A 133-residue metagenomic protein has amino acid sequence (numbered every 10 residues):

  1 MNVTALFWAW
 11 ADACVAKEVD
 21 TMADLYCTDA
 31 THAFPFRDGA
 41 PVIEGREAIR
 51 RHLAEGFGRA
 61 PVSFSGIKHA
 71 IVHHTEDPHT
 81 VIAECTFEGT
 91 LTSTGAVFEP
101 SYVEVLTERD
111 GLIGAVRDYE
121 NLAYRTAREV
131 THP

Functional and structural regions predicted by a protein language model:
M1-T28, V130-P133: Short, low-complexity N-terminal intrinsically disordered segments enriched in polar/charged residues
A5, F64-S65, V97-P100: Short solvent-exposed loop/turn micro-motifs enriched in small/polar/acidic residues
V19-V81, T126: A solvent-exposed, acidic/Ser-Thr-rich amphipathic alpha-helical stretch
Y26, C85-F87, Y119: Short, well-ordered beta-to-alpha junction loops that form the rim of enzyme active sites and present histidine/acidic
A33, E84, V116-R117: Beta-strand residues in well-ordered beta-sheet regions across diverse protein folds
I82-R109: Exposed beta-sheet edge and beta->alpha loop/turn motif
E99-E129: Short beta-strand edge/turn micro-motifs at domain boundaries
